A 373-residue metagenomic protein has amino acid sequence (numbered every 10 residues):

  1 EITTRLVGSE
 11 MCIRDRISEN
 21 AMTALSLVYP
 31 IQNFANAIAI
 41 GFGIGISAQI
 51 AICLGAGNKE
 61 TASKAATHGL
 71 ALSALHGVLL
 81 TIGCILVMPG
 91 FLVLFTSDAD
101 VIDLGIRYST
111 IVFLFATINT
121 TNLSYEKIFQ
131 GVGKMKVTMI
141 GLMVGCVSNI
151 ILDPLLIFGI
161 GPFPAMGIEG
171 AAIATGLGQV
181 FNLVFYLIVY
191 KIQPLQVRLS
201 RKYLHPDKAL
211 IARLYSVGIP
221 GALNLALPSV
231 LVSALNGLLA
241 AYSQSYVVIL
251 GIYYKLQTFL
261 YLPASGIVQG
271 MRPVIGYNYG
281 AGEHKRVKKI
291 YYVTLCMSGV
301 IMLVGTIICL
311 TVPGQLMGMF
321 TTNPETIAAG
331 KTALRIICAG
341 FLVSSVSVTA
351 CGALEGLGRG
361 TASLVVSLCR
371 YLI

Functional and structural regions predicted by a protein language model:
E1, I50-T117, F163-I219, I275-G340: Short alpha-helical transmembrane segments in multi-pass integral membrane proteins
E1-G8, C12-I13: Single conserved hydrophobic/aromatic residue that forms the stacking wall/gate of nucleotide- or nucleobase-binding
S9-E10, I111, G145, G178-N182 (+4 more regions): Transmembrane helical elements of multi-pass membrane transporters/channels
E10, I17, M88-F91, L152 (+4 more regions): Hydrophobic/aromatic end-of-helix segments at the C-terminal termini of transmembrane alpha-helices
R14-N33, D100-L104, I168-E169, L210-V217 (+3 more regions): Interfacial/gating helices of multi-pass transporter permease domains
M22-I82, N119-G133, V137-T138, N236 (+3 more regions): Small-residue-rich hydrophobic transmembrane alpha-helices
Q32, H76, V144-N149, A174-N182 (+3 more regions): Transmembrane alpha-helical core residues of multi-pass small-molecule transporters, especially secondary transporters
C84-L86, V137-M166, V180-V189, G305-C309 (+1 more regions): Alpha-helical transmembrane segments of multi-pass membrane transporters and transport-associated inner-membrane enzymes
